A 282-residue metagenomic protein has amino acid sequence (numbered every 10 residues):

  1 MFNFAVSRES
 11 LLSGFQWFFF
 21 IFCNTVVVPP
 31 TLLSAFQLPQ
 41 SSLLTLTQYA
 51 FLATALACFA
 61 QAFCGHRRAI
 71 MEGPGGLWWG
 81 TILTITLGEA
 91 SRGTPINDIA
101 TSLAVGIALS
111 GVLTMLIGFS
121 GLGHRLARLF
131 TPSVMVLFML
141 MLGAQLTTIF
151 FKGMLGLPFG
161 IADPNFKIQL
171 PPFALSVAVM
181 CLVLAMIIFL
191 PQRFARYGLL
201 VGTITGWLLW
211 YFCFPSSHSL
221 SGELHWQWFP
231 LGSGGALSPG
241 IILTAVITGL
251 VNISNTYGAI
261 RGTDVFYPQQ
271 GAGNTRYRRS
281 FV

Functional and structural regions predicted by a protein language model:
M1-A69, G80-G93: N-terminal signal-anchor module of multipass membrane proteins
M1-F2, V6, F189-I204, E223-S233 (+2 more regions): Hydrophobic, small-residue-rich membrane helices and short re-entrant helix-turn-helix hairpins that build
A5, L56-R68, L113-R128, V183-Q192 (+1 more regions): C-terminal ends of transmembrane helices
R8-N24, S41-Y49, G65-G76, R125-T148 (+3 more regions): Helical membrane-embedded segments and adjacent short helical loop/helix-boundary regions of multi-pass membrane
R8-T25, I168-M180, Y197-G198, Y211-P215 (+2 more regions): Hydrophobic, membrane-embedded alpha-helices of multi-pass small-molecule transporters
T31-C64, I247-V282: Membrane-embedded helical hairpins/re-entrant loop segments and their flanking transmembrane helices within multi-pass
Q48-F59, G75-T81, G111-V112, L137-L142 (+3 more regions): Hydrophobic alpha-helical segments embedded in the membrane of multi-pass proteins
I96-S217: Membrane-embedded alpha-helical modules
